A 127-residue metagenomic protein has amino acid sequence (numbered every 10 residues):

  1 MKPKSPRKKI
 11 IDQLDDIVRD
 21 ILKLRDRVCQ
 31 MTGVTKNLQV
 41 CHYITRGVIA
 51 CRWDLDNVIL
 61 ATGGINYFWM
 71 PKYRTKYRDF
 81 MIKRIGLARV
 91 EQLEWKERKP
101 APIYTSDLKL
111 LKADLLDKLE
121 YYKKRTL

Functional and structural regions predicted by a protein language model:
M1-I17, L93-L127: A boundary/linker detector
I10, A50, W69: Conserved aromatic-histidine-acidic binding/catalytic patches
Q13-Q39, T62: Short cysteine-rich loop/turn motifs with clustered Cys
Q30-L60: Histidine-centered nuclease catalytic patch
N37, V58-G86: Short Cys/His-centered divalent metal-binding micro-motifs
T45, G64-W69, R98-K99: Short histidine/acidic/glycine/proline-rich micro-motifs that form metal- and phosphate-coordinating active-site loops
I85-W95: Short, surface-exposed acidic
